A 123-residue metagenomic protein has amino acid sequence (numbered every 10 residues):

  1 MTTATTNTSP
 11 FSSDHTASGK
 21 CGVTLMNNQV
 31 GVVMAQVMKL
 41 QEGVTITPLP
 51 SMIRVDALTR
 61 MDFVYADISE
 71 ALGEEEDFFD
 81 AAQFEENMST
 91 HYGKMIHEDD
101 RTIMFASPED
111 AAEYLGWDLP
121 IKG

Functional and structural regions predicted by a protein language model:
M1-T6: N-terminal acidic, proline/glycine-rich, low-complexity intrinsically disordered segments
P10-G19: A short, surface-exposed helix-loop junction/capping segment
C21-V30: Short, surface-exposed ligand-recognition loops at beta-strand->loop->(often short) alpha-helix junctions that present
V33-L40: Amphipathic alpha-helical segments
G43-L49: Short, well-structured beta-strand/strand-turn elements
S51, L58-G123: Helix-rich interaction surfaces within compact, conserved domain-sized segments that mediate assembly or partner
